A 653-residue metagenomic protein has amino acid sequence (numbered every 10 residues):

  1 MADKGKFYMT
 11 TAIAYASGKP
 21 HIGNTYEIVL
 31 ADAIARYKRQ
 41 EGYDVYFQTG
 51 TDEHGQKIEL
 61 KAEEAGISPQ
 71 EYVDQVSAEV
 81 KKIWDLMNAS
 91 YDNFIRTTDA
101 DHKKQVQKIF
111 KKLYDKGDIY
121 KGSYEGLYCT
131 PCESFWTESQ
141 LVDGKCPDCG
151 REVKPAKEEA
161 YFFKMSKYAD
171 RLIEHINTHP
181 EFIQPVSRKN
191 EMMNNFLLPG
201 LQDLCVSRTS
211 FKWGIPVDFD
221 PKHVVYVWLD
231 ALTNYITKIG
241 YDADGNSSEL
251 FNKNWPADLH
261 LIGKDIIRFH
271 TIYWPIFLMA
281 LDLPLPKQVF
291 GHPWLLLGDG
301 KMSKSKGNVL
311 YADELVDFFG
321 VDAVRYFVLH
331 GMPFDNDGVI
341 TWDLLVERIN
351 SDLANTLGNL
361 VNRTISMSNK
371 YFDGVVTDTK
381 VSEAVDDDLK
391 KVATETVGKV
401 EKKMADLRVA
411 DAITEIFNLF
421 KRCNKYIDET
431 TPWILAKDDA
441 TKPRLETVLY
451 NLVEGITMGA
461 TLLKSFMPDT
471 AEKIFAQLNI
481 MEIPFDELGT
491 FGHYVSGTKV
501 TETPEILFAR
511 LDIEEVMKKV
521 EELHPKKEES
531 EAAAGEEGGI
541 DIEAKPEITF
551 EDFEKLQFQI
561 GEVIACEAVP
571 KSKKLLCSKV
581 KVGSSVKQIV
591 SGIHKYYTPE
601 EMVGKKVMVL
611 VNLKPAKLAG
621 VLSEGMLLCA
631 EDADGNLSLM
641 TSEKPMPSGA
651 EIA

Functional and structural regions predicted by a protein language model:
A2-T49, D101-Q105, P155-K370, A412-I416: Structured secondary-structure scaffolds
A2-V76, N93-F110, D115, C132 (+6 more regions): N-terminal catalytic cores of NTP/NDP-binding nucleotidyl/phosphoryl-transfer enzymes
S77-D92: A glycine-rich helix N-cap at a beta->alpha junction
K116-A169, I173: Cys/His-rich short segments
K121, L344-V381, V392-V500, L610: Helix-rich, typically C-terminal accessory recognition domains appended to large enzymatic cores
Q288-G291, F475-Q477, C577: Beta-strand segments within the central parallel beta-sheet cores of soluble alpha/beta enzyme folds
A471-D552: Intrinsic disorder at enzyme termini
S530-A653: Phosphate-backbone binding interfaces of nucleic-acid-interacting proteins
